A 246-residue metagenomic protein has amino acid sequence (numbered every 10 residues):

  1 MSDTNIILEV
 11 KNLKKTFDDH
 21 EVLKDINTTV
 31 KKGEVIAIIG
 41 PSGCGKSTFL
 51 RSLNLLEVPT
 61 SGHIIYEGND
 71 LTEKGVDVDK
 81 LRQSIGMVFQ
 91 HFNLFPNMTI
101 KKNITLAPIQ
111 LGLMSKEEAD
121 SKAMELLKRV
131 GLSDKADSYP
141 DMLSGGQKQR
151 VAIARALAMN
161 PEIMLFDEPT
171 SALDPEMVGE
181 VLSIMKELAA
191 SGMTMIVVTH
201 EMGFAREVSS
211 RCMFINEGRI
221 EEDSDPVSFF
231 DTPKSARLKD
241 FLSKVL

Functional and structural regions predicted by a protein language model:
N5-P226: ABC family nucleotide-binding domain
F214-E217, E221-D223, V227-L246: C-terminal boundary and immediately downstream tail of ABC-type ATPase nucleotide-binding domains
